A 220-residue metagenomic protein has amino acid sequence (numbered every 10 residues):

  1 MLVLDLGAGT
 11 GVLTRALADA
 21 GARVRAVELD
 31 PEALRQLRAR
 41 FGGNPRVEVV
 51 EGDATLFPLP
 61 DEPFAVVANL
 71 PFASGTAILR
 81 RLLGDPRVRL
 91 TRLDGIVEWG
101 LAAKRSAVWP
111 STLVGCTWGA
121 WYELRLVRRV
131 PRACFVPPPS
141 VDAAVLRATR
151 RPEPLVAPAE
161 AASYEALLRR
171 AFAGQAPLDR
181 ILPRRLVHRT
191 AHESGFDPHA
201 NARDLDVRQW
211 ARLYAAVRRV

Functional and structural regions predicted by a protein language model:
M1-L167, R212-A215, R219: Catalytic cores of RNA-modifying enzymes
V141-Y214: An accessory alpha-helical subdomain
